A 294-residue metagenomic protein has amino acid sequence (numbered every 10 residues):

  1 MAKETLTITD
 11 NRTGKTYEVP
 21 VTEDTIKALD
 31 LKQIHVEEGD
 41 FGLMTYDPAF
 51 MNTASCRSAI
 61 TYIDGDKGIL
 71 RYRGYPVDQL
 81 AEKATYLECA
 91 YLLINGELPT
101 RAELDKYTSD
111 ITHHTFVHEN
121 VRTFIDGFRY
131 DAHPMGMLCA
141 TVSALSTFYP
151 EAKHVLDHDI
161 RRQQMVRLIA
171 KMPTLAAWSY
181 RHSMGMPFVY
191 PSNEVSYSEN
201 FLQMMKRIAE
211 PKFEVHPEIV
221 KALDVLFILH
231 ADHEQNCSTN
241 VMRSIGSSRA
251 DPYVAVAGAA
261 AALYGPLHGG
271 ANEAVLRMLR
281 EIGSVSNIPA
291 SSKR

Functional and structural regions predicted by a protein language model:
A2-R294: Hydrophobic alpha-helical bundle cores within soluble ligand-binding/oligomerization subdomains
